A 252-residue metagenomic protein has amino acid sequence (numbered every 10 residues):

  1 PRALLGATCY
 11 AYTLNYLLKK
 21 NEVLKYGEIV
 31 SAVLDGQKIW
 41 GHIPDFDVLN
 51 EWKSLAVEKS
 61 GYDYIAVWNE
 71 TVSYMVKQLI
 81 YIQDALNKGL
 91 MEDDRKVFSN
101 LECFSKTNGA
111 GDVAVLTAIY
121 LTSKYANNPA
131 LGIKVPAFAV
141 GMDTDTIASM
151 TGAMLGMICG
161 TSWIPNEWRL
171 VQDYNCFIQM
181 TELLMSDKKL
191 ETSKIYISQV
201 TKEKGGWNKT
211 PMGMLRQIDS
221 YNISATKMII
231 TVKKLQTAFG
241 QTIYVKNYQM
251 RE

Functional and structural regions predicted by a protein language model:
P1-R2, T8-K19, V30, K96 (+2 more regions): Catalytic phosphate/nucleotide-handling subdomain of diverse soluble enzymes
Y16-G141: Accessory "access/gating" subregions that flank catalytic or transport cores
D94-D112, C159-E252: Helix-termini ("caps") and immediately adjacent flexible loops/tails, especially at membrane-solvent interfaces
